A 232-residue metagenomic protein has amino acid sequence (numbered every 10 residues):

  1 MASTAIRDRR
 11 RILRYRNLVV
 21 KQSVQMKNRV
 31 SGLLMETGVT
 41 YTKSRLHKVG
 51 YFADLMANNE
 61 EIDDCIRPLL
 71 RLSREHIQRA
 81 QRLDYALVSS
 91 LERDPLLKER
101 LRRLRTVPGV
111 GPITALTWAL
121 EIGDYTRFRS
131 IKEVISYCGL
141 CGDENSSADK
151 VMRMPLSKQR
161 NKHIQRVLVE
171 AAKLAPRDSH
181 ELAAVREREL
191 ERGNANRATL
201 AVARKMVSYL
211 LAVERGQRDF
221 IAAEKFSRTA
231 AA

Functional and structural regions predicted by a protein language model:
M1-R11, G50-A57, A148-H163: Short alpha-helix plus adjacent loop in nuclease-associated cores
A5-D8, I12, V19, I62 (+5 more regions): Alpha-helix initiation/capping motif
R11-R103, H163, S179, E224-A230: Glycine-rich, often acidic, oxyanion-interacting loops/wings at catalytic, nucleic-acid, or phospho-protein interfaces
M26-V30, A80, D84, G123-R127 (+2 more regions): Short helix-capping/linker segments at secondary-structure and domain boundaries
R102-T106, P112, L116-A195, A231: Phosphate-backbone recognition surface of nucleic-acid-processing proteins
D149-K150, R186-A232: Low-complexity, acidic/Ser/Thr- and charged residue-rich accessory regions of DNA metabolism proteins
